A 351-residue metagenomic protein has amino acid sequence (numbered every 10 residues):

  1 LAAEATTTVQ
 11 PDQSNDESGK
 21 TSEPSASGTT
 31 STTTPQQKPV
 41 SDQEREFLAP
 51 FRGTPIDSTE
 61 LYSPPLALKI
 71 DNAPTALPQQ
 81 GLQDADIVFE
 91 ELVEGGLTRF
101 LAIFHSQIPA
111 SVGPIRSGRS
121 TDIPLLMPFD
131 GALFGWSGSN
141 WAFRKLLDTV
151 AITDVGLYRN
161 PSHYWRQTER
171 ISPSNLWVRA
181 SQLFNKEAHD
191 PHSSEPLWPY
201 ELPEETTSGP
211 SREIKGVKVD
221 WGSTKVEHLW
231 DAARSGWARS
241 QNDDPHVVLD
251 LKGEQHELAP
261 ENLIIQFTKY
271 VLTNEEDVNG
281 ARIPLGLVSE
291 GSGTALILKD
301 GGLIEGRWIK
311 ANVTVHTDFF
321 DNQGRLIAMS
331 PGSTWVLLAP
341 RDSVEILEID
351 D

Functional and structural regions predicted by a protein language model:
L1-A5: Sec-dependent N-terminal signal peptides
T7-Q10, T33-T34: Intrinsic low-complexity/disordered segments
V9-S18, S22-E23: Intrinsically disordered, low-complexity, repeat-rich polar/charged segments
G19, G28-S31, P35-I87, E94-D351: A surface/extracellular/periplasmic glyco- and lipid-processing/surface-interacting theme
